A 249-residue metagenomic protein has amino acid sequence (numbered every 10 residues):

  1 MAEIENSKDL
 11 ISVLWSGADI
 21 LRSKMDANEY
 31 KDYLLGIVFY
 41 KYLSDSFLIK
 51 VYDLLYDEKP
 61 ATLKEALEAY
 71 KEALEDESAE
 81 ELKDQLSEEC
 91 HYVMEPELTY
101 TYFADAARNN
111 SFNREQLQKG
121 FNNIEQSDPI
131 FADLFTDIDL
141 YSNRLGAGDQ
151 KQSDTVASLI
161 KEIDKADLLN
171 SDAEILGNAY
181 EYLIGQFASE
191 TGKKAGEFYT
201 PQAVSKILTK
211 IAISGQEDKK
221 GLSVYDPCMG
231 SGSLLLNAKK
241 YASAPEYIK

Functional and structural regions predicted by a protein language model:
M1-Q216: Non-catalytic, mostly N-terminal accessory regions of nucleic-acid modification and defense proteins
K194-K249: Conserved S-adenosyl-L-methionine
